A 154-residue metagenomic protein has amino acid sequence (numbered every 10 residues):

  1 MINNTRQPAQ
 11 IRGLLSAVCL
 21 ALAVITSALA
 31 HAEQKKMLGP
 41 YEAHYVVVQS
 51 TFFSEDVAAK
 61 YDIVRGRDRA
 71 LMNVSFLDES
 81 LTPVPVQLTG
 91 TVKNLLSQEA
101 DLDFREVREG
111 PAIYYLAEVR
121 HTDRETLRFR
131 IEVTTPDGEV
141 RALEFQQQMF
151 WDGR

Functional and structural regions predicted by a protein language model:
I2-V18: Bacterial N-terminal signal peptides that target proteins for export
I25-L29: N-terminal signal peptide c-region/cleavage motif recognized by signal peptidases
E33-L71: Beta-strand-rich domain onsets/edges
L71-L77, L116-E118: Short edge beta-strand/loop segments characteristic of extracellular beta-sandwich folds
E109-L116: Aromatic sugar-binding surface patches on proteins that engage polysaccharides or sugar-phosphate polymers
L127-T134: Short, aromatic- and glycine-rich surface loops/edge beta-strands on solvent-exposed regions
T135-A142: Short acidic/polar inter-strand loop motif in beta-rich domains
Q146-G153: Short beta-strand edge segments in extracellular beta-sheet folds
